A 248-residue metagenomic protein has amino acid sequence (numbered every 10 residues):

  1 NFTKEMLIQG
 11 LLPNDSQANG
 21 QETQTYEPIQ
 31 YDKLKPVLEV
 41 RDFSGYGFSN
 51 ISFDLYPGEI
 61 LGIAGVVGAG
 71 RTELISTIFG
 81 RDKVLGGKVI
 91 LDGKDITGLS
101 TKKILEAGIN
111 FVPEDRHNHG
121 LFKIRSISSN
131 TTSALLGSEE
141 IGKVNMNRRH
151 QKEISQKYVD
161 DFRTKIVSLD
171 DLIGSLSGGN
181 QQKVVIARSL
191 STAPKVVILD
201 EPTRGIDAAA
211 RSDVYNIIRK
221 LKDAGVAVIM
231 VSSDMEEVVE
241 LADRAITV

Functional and structural regions predicted by a protein language model:
N1-V248: Glycine-rich phosphate-binding loops of nucleotide-dependent enzymes
